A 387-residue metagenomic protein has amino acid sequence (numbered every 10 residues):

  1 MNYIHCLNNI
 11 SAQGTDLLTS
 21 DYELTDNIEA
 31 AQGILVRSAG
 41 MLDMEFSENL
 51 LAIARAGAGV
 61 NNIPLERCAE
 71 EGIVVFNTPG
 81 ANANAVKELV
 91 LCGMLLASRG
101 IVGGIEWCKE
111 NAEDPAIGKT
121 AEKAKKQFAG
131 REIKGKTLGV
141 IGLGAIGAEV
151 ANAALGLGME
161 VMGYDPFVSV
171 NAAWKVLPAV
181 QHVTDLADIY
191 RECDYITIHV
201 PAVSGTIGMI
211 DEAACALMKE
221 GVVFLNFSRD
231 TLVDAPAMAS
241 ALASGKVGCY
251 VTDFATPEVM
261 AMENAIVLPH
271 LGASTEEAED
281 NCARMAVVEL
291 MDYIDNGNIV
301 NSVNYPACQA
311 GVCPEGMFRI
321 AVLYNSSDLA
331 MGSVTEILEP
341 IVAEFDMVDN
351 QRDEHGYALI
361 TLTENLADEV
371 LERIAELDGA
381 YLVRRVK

Functional and structural regions predicted by a protein language model:
M1-T78, D211, L217, D234 (+4 more regions): An N-terminal-biased, well-structured beta-alpha scaffold segment characteristic of Rossmann-like dinucleotide-binding
L42-M44, P166-V259, S274: Rossmann-like adenosine-cofactor binding region
P79-T137, N301-S302: Phosphate-binding beta-alpha-beta segment of Rossmann-like dinucleotide-binding domains, i.e., the NAD(P)
K87-E106, N152-M159, M285-N298, T335: Oxidoreductase and adenylate-handling cofactor-binding alpha/beta cores
L143-G144: Glycine-rich Rossmann-fold phosphate-binding loop(s) that bind the pyrophosphate of adenine dinucleotide cofactors
G147-A148: N-terminal Rossmann-fold NAD(P) dinucleotide-binding loop
L271-K387: NAD(P)-dependent dehydrogenase/reductase Rossmann-like domain
